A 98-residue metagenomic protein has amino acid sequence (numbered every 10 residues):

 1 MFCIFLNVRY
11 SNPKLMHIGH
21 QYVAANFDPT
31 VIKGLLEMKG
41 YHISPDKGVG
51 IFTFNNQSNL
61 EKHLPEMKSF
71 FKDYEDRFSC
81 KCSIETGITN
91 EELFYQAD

Functional and structural regions predicted by a protein language model:
M1-V49, N55-E66, D76, C80-D98: Short S/T/G/P-rich N-terminal loop/turn motif that feeds into the first structured element of a domain
F71-E75: Short arginine-rich
